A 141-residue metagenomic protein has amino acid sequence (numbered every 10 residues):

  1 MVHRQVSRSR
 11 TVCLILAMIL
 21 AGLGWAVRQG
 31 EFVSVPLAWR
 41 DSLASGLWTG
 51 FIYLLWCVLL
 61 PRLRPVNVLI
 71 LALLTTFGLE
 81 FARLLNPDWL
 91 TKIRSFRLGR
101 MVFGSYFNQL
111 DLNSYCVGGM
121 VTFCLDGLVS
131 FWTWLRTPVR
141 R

Functional and structural regions predicted by a protein language model:
M1-R141: Bulky hydrophobic segments
